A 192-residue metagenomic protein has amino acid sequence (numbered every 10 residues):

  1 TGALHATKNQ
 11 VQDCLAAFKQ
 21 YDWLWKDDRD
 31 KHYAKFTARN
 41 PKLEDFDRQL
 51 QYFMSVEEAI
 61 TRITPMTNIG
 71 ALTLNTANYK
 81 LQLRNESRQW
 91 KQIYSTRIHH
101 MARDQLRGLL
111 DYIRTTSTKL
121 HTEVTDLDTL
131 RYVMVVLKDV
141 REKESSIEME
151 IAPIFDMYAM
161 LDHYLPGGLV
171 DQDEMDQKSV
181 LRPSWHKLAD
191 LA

Functional and structural regions predicted by a protein language model:
T1-A192: Extended, acidic/polar low-complexity N-terminal regions with helical/coil propensity
